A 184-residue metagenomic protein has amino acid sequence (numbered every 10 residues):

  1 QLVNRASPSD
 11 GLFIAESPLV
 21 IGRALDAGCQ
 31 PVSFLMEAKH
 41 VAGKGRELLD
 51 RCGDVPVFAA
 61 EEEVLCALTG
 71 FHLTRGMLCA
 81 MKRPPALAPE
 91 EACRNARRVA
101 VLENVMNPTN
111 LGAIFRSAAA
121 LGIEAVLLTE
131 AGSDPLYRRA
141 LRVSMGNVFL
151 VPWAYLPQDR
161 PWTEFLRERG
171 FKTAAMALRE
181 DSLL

Functional and structural regions predicted by a protein language model:
Q1-E47, G132-S133: Boundary-proximal intrinsically disordered activation/regulatory segments immediately upstream of a helical core
S9-L12, Q30-F34, D54-P56, E124-V126 (+1 more regions): Short active-site oxyanion
I14, F58, Y155-L156: Active-site-adjacent beta-strand anchor residues
D26, P85-D181: RNA substrate-binding interface of SAM-dependent RNA methyltransferases
A42, E62-L68, Q158-E164, D181-L183: A short acidic, often aromatic-flanked loop/helix-cap motif at beta-alpha or helix-coil junctions that lines enzyme
E47-G53, V143-N147: Short, conserved catalytic or adaptor-binding loops enriched in Gly and charged residues
L49-K82: Glycine/small-residue-rich loop that forms an oxyanion/phosphate-binding "nest" at active or ligand-binding sites
